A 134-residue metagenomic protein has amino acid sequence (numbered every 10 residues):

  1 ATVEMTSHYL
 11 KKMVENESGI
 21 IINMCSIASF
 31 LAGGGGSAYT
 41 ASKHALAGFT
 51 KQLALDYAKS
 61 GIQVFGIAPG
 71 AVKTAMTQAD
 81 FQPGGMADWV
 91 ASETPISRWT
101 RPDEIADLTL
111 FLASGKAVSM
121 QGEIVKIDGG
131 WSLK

Functional and structural regions predicted by a protein language model:
T6, S42, T50: Active-site helix of classical SDR
K11, L55-D56, V118: Alpha-helical segment proximal to the catalytic Tyr-Lys
S26: Residue(s) in the substrate-gating loop at a strand-loop-helix junction that position the organic substrate next
L31, I96, L110, Q121-K134: Short C-terminal tail/terminal secondary-structure segment of NAD(P)H-dependent dehydrogenase/reductase domains
L31-S37, K59-S60, S97: Active-site loop immediately N-terminal to the catalytic Tyr-X3-Lys motif of short-chain dehydrogenase/reductase
A58, Q63, M120-G122: Short, small/polar-rich loop/turn modules that mediate ligand/substrate recognition or access, typified
A68-A79: Short, flexible catalytic-loop segment of classical short-chain dehydrogenase/reductase
T94-I105, K116: A conserved structural motif in NAD(P)-dependent oxidoreductases
